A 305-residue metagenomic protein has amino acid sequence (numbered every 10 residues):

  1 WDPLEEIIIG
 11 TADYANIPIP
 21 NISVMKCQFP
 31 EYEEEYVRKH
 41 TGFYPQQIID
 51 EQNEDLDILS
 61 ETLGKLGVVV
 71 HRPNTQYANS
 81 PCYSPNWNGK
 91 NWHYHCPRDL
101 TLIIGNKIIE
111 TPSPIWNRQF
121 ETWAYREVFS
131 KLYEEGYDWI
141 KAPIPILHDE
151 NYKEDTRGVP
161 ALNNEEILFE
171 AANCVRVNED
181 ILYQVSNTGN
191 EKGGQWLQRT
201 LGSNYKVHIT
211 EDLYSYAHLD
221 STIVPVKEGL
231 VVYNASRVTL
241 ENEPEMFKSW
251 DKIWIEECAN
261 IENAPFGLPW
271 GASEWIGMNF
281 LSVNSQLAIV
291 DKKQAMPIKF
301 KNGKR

Functional and structural regions predicted by a protein language model:
W1-R305: The feature marks the mature, well-folded catalytic cores of soluble enzymes
